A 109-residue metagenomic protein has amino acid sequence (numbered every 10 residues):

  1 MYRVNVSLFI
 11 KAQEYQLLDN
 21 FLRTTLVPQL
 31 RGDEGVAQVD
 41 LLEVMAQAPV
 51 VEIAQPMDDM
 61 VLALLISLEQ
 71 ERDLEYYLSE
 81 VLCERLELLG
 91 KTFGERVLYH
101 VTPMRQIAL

Functional and structural regions predicted by a protein language model:
Y2-F9, L42-E80: Short, well-ordered beta-strand segments in beta-rich or mixed alpha/beta enzyme and ligand-binding folds
F9, Y15, L68-E71, E87 (+1 more regions): Generic detection of intrinsically disordered/low-complexity segments and helix-coil linkers/edges
E14-V44, V81-K91: Short amphipathic alpha-helical segments
T25, V39, A63-S67, T102-I107: A general secondary-structure boundary signal
L26, Q70, L74, L82-R85 (+1 more regions): Terminal low-complexity, poorly structured segments
D40-M57, L86-L109: Glycine-rich beta-strand-turn "strand-cap" elements at beta-sheet edges
